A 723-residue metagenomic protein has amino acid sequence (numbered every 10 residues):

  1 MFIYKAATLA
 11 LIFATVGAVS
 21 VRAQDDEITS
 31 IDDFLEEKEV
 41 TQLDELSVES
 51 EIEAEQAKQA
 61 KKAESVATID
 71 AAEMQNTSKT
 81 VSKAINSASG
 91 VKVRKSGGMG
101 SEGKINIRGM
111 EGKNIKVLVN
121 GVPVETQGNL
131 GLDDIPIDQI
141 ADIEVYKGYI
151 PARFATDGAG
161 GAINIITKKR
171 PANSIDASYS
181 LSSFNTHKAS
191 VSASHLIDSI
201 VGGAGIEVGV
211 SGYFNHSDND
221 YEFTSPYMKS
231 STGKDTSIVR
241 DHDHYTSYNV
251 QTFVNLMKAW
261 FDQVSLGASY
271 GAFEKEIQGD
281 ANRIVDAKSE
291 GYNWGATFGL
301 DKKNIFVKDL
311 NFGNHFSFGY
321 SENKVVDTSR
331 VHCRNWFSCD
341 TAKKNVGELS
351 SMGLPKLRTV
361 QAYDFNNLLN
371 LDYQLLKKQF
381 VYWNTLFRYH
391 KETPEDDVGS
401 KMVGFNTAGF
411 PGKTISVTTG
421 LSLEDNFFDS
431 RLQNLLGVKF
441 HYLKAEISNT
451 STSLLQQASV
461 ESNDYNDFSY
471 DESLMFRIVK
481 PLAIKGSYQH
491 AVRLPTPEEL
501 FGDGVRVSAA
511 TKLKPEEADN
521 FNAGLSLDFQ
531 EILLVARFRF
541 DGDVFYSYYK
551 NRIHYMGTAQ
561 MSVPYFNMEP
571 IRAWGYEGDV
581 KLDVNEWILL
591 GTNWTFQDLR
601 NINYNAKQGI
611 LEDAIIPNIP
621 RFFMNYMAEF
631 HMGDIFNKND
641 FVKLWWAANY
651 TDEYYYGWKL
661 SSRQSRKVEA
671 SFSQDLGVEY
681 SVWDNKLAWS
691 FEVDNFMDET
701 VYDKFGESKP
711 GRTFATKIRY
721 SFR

Functional and structural regions predicted by a protein language model:
I28, E45-Q75, K104, I115 (+1 more regions): N-terminal periplasmic "start-of-domain" segments of outer-membrane beta-barrel proteins
V66, T77, S82-P123: Extracytoplasmic beta-strand/coil segments of soluble accessory domains associated with Gram-negative outer-membrane
V122-G148: Short acidic/polar hinge/loop motifs at secondary-structure boundaries that mediate gating or recognition
A172, S180, D198-A287: Periplasmic-side early beta-strands and strand-to-turn transitions of outer-membrane beta-barrels
F253-A272, G291-L454, S459-D467, D471 (+4 more regions): Face-selective signature of the C-terminal outer-membrane beta-barrel domain
R477, K485-Q489, E516-W574: Membrane-embedded beta-barrel scaffold of Gram-negative outer-membrane proteins
V492, F545, K550-N551, L590 (+1 more regions): C-terminal beta-signal and adjacent terminal beta-strands/loops of Gram-negative outer-membrane beta-barrel proteins
R539-Y548, F566-Y655: Gram-negative outer-membrane beta-barrel transporters
